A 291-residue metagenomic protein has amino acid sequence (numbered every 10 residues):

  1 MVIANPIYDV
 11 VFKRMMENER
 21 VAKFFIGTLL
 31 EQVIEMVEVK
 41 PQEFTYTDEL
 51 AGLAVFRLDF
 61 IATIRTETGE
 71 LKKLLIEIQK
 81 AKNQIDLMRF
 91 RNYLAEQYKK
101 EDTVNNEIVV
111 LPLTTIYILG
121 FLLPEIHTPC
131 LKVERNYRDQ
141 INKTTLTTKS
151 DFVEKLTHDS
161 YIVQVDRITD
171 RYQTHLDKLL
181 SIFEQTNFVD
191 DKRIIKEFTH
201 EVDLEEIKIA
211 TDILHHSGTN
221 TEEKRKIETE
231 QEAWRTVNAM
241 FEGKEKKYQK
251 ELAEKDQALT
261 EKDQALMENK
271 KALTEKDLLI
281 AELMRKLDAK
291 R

Functional and structural regions predicted by a protein language model:
M1-K224: Conserved single-residue anchors adjacent to enzymatic active/cofactor-binding motifs
T63-E70, L74-Q79, T186-R291: Short, charged alpha-helical interaction segments and adjacent helix-coil junctions
